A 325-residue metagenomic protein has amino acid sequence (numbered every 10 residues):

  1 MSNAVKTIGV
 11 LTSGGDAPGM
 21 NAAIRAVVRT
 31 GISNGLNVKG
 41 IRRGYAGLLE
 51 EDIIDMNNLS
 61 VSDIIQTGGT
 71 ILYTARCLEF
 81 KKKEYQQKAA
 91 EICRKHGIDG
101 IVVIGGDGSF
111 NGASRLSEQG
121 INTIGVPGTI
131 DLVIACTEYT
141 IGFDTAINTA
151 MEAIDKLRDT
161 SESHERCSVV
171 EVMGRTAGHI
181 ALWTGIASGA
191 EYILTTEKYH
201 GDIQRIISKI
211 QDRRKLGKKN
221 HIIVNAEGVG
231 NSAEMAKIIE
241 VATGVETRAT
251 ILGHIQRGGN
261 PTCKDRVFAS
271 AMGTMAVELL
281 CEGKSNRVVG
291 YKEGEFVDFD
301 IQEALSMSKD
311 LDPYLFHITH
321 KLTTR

Functional and structural regions predicted by a protein language model:
S2, L48-I101, G108-S109, I141-N148 (+2 more regions): Glycine-rich oxoanion-binding loops at beta->alpha junctions
S2-L49: N-terminal phosphate-binding or glycine-rich loops at protein starts, especially the Walker A/P-loop of NTPases
A17-V27, L49, K83-Q87, I101-S114 (+6 more regions): Short glycine/serine/threonine-rich phosphate/pyrophosphate-binding segments that cradle anionic phosphate groups
G35, I41, L116-G142, L194-K198 (+1 more regions): Short, acidic/small-residue loops that bind anionic groups at enzyme active sites
V103-G105, R115, N122, F143-E246 (+1 more regions): Accessory alpha-helical/coil subdomains and C-terminal extensions that flank or cap enzyme catalytic cores
T243, R287-R325: Phosphate-binding loop/pocket of nucleotide- and phosphate-handling active sites
G258-S270, E278-C281, T323: Catalytic, metal-anchored helix/loop core of enzyme active sites in primary metabolism
